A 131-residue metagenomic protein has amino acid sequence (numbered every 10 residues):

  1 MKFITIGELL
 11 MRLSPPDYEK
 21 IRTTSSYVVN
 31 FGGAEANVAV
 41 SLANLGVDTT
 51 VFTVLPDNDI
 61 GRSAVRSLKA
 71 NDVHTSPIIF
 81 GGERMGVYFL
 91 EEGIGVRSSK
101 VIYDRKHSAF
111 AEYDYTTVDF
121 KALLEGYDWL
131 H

Functional and structural regions predicted by a protein language model:
M1-V73, F110-T117: Glycine-rich phosphate/adenosyl-contacting loop at the front of the ribokinase-like
D48, F52-H131: Conserved N-terminal subdomain of the carbohydrate kinase-like
